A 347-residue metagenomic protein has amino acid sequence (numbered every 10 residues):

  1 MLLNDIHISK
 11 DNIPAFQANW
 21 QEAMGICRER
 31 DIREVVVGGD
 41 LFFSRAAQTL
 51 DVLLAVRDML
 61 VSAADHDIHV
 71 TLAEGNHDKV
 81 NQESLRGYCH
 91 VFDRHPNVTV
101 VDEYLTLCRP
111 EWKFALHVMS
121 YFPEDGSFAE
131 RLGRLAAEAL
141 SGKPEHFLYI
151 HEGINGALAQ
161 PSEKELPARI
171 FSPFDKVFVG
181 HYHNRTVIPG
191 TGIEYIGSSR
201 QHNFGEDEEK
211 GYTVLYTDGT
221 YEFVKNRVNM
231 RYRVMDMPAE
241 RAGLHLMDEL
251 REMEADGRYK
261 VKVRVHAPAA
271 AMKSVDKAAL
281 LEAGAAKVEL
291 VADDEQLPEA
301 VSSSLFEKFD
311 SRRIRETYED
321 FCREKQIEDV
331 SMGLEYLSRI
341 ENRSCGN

Functional and structural regions predicted by a protein language model:
M1, A115-H117, T213, R231: Conserved beta-strand elements of the Class I
M1-I13, D102-L105, K210, G219-N229: Domain-start "cap" segments at the beginnings of catalytic or binding domains
M1-M59, R131, L135-P144, R339 (+1 more regions): N-terminal active-site segment of His-dependent metallophosphoesterases
E34, A46-E194, N203: His/Asp/Glu-rich metal-coordinating catalytic cores of metallo-dependent phosphodiesterases/hydrolases acting on
N97-T99, K113, T191-Y195, Y221 (+1 more regions): Active-site regions of enzymes building and remodeling cell-envelope glycoconjugates
G180-A239: A conserved active-site cap/scaffold subdomain adjacent to cofactor or substrate pockets
T217-N347: Accessory, non-catalytic peripheral segments of nucleic-acid enzymes
